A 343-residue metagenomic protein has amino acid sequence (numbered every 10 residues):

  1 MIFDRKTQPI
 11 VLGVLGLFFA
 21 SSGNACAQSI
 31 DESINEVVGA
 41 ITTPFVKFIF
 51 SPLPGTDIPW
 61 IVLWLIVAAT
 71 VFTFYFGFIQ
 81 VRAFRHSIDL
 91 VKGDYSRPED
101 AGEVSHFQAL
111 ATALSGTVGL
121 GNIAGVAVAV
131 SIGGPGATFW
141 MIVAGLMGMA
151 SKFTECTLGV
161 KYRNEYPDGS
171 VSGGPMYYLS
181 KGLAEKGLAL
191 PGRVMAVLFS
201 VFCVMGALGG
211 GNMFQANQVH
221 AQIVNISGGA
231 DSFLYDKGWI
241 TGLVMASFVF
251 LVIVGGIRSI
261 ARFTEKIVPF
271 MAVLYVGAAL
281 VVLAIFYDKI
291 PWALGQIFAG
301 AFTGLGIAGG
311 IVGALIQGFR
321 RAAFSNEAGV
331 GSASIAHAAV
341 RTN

Functional and structural regions predicted by a protein language model:
I2-L120, V130-A137, G148: N-terminal alpha-helical transmembrane segments of multi-pass membrane transport and channel/translocase proteins
Q28-E36, A40-T43, K47, P175 (+5 more regions): Loop-to-helix junctions at membrane interfaces in multi-pass transport proteins
V46-W60, V224-I240, T264-E265: Interfacial loop-to-helix junctions that mark the boundaries of transmembrane helices in multi-pass membrane
I61-A68, S105-A113, L188-G206, T241-V244 (+2 more regions): Select transmembrane alpha-helical segments in multipass membrane proteins
V67, F72-I88, M195, A216-I223 (+3 more regions): Membrane-interface loop-to-helix entry segments
F72-T73, S115, A144-V171, S180-N217 (+1 more regions): Helix-loop-helix module between adjacent transmembrane segments
E99-I132, L158-K161, P167-L183, L198 (+2 more regions): Alpha-helical membrane segments and immediately flanking helix-loop junctions that form or couple to the substrate/ion
P175, V252-P269, K289-G295, N326-N343: Hydrophobic, small-residue-rich membrane helices and short re-entrant helix-turn-helix hairpins that build
